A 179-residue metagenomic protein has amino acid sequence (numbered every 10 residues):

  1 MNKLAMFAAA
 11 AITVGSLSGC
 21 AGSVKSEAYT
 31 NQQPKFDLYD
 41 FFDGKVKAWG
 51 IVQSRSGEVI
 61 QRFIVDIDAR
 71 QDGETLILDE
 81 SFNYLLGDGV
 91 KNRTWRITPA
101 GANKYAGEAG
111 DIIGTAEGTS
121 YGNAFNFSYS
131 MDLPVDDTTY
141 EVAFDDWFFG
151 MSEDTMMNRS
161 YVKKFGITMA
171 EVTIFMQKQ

Functional and structural regions predicted by a protein language model:
M1-A8: Bacterial N-terminal signal peptides that target proteins for export
S16-G19: C-terminal motif of bacterial Sec signal peptides marking the signal peptidase cleavage site
A21-S23: Bacterial signal peptide processing site
Y29-K45: N-terminal helix-cap/turn-to-beta initiation motif at the start of protein domains
F42-G50, N158: A short, Trp-centered hydrophobic/proline-enriched beta-strand micro-motif
W49, Q53-V135, W147: Central antiparallel beta-sheet cores of small beta-barrel/beta-sandwich binding domains
E58-R62, T139-E141, M169-A170: Short glycine/proline-enriched turns and hinge-like loops at secondary-structure junctions
A143-Q179: Glycine-rich, aromatic-bearing surface loops/beta-hairpins
